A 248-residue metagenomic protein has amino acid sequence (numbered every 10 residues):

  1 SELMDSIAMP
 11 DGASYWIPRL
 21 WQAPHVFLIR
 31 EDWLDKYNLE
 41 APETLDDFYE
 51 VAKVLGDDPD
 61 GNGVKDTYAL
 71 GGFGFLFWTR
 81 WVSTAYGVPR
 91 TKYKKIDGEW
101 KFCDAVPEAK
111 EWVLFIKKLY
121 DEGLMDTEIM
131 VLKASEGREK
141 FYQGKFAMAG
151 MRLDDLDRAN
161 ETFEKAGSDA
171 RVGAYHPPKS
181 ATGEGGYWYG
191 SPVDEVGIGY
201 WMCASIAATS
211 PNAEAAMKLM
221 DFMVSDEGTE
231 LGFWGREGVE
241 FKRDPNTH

Functional and structural regions predicted by a protein language model:
S1-H248: Extracytoplasmic/secretory soluble proteins
